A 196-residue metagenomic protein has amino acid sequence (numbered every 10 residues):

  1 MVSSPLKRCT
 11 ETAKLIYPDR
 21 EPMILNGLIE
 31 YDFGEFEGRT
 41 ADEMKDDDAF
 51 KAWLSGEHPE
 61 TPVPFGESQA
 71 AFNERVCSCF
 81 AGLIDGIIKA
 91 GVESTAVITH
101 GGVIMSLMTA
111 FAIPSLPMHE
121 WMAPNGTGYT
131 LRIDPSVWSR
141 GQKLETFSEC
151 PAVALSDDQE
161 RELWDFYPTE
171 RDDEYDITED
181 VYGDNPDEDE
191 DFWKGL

Functional and structural regions predicted by a protein language model:
M1-E11, F65-V76: Loop-to-helix element that buttresses phosphate recognition and phosphoryl-transfer chemistry
M1-F50: Phosphate-coordination/substrate-recognition cap region in phosphate-metabolizing enzymes
M1-P5, G91-I98: Short glycine-rich phosphate-binding loop at a beta-alpha junction
L15, S106-A110: Active-site signature of alpha/beta-hydrolase-fold catalytic machinery across serine- and Asp/Cys-nucleophile hydrolases
Y31-D42, D85-E93, T109-L196: Acidic, low-complexity terminal tails and accessory targeting/binding regions of phosphate-metabolizing enzymes
K51-A71: Short glycine/proline- and acidic residue-enriched helix-loop micro-motifs that form flexible lids or anion-recognition
N73, C77-I88: Generic structural signal for well-ordered alpha-helical scaffold segments
G101-M105, D134: GST superfamily/GST-like fold recognition
